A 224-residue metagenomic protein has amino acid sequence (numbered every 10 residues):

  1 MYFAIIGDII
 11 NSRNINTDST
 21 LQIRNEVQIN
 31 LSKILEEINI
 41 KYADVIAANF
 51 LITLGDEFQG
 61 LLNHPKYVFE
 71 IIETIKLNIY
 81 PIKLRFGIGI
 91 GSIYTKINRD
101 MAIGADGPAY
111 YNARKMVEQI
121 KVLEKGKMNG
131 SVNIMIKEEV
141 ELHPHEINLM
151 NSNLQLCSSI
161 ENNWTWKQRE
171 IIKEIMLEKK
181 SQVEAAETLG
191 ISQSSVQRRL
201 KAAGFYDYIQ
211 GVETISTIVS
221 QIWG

Functional and structural regions predicted by a protein language model:
M1-K125: DNA-contacting interfaces and partner/effector-binding or oligomerization modules in DNA-centric proteins
Y111-N163, V219-G224: Linker/hinge segments immediately adjacent to helix-turn-helix/homeobox DNA-binding domains
Q168-I175: Short alpha-helical "packing" element that flanks the helix-turn-helix/winged-helix DNA-binding module
E178: Flexible coil/turn residues that form the inter-helical turn or adjacent wing/linker of helix-turn-helix
S181-L189, V196: Short alpha-helical "recognition helix" segments of helix-turn-helix
Q197, K201-A202: Key DNA-contacting residues within the recognition helix of helix-turn-helix
G204-S220: Short, Lys/Arg-enriched C-terminal cap helix and immediately downstream tail that follows
